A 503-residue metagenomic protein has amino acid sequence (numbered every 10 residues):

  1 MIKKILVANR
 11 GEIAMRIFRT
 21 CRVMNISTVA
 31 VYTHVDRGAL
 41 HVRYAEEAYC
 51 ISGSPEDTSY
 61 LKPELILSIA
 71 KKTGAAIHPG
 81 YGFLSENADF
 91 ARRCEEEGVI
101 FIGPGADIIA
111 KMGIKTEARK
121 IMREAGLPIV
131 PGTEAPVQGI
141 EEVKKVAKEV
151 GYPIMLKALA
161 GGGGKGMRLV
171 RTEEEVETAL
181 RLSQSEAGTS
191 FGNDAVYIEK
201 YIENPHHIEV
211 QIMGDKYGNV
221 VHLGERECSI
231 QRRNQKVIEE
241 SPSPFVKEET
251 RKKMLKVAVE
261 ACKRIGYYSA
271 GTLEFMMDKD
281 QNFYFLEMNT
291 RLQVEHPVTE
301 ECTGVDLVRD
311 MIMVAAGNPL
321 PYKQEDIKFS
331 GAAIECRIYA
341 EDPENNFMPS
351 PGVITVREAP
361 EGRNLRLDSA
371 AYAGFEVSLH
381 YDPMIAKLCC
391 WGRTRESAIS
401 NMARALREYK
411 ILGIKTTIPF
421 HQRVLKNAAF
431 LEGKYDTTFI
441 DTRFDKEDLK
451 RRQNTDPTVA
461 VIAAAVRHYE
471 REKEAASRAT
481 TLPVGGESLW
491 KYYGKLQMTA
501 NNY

Functional and structural regions predicted by a protein language model:
M1-L273, M277-N289, Q293: N-terminal beta-alpha lobe that positions the nucleotide/phosphoryl donor in ATP/NTP-coupled carboxylate activation
P297-Y503: Catalytic cores of soluble metabolic enzymes centered on carboxylation/carboxyl-transfer
